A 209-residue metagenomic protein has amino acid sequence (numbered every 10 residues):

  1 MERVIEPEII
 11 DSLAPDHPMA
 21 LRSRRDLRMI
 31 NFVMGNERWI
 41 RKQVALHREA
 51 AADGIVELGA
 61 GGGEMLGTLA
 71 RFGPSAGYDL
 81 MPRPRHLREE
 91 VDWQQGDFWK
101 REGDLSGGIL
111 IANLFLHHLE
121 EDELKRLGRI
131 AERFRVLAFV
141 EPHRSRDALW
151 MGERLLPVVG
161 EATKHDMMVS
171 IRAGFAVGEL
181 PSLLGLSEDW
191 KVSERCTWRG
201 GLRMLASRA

Functional and structural regions predicted by a protein language model:
M1-L13: N-terminal auxiliary segments of SAM/dcSAM-dependent transferases
I10-K42: Class I SAM-dependent methyltransferase Rossmann-like catalytic core, especially the SAM/SAH-binding loop
V56, G61-R101: Class I SAM-dependent methyltransferase SAM/SAH-binding core
I111: A conserved beta-strand element that flanks and buttresses the S-adenosyl-L-methionine
F115: Hydrophobic adenine-recognition pocket in adenosine-nucleotide-binding enzymes
L119-E132: A short, conserved alpha-helix within the catalytic core of class I
P142-S187, S193-R195: C-terminal alpha-helical "lid/dimerization" subdomain adjacent to the S-adenosyl-L-methionine
V192-A209: Core SAM-dependent methyltransferase catalytic element
